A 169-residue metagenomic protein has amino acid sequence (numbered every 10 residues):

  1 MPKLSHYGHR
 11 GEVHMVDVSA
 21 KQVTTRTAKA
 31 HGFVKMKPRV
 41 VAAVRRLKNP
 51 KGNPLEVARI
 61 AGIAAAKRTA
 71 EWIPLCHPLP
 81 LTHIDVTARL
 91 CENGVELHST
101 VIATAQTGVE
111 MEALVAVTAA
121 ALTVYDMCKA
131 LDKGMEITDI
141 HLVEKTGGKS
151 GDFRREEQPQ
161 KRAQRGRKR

Functional and structural regions predicted by a protein language model:
M1-L55, I60-H77, T82-R169: C-terminal binding/interaction regions
